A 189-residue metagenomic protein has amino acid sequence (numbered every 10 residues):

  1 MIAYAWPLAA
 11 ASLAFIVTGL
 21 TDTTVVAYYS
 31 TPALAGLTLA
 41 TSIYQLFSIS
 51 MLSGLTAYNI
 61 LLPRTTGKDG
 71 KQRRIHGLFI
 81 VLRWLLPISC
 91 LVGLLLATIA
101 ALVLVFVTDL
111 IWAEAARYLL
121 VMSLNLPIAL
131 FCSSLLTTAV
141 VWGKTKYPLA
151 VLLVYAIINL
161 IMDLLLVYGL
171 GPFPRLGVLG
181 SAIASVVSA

Functional and structural regions predicted by a protein language model:
M1-L8, L62-I128, I158, F173-A189: Short alpha-helical transmembrane segments in multi-pass integral membrane proteins
M1-V17, T21, I43, F47 (+2 more regions): Residue-level signal for short hydrophobic patches within transmembrane helices of multi-pass membrane transporters
A3, T24-Q45, W112-R117, V178-L179 (+1 more regions): Interfacial/gating helices of multi-pass transporter permease domains
L8, S12, T23-T24, T41 (+7 more regions): Transmembrane alpha-helix boundary and packing residues in multipass membrane permease domains and related
L13-G36, L104-L110, V167-L176: Helix-terminus/linker motif at the lipid-water interface of multi-pass membrane proteins
L20, T24, S50-S53, G93-V105 (+3 more regions): Membrane-embedded alpha-helical segments of multi-pass transporters/permeases
L34-A97, C132-G143, Y147: Small-residue-rich hydrophobic transmembrane alpha-helices
A139-L165, L179: Alpha-helical transmembrane segments of multi-pass membrane transporters/permeases
